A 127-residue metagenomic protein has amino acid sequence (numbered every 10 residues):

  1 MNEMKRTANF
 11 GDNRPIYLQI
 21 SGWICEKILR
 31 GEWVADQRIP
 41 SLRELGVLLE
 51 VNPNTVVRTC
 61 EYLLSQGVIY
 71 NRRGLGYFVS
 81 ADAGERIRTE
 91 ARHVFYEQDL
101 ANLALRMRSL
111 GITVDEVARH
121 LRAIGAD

Functional and structural regions predicted by a protein language model:
M1, D12-Q19, T55-L63, L75-S80: Short, mixed-charge, low-aromatic patches
M1-R38, E44, V94, Q98-D127: Extreme N-terminal segment that seeds HTH/winged-HTH DNA-binding domains in transcriptional regulators
N13-R14, G31-E32, V47-E50, G74-Y77 (+1 more regions): Short hydrophobic/aromatic-rich motifs at helix boundaries and adjacent loops
Y17, S21, S41, Y77-R92: Short, cationic-aromatic polyanion-contact patches
E32-W33, Q37, S65-G74, F78-A81: Beta-hairpin "wing" of winged helix-turn-helix
R38-Y70: N-terminal helix-turn-helix
L49, A83-E85, D127: Short secondary-structure transition/capping segments
